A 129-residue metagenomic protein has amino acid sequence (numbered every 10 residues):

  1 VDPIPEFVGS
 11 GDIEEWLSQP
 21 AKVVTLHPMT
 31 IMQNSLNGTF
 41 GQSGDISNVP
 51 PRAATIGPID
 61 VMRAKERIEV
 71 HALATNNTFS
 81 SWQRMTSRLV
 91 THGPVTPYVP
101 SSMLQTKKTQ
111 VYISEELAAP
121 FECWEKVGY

Functional and structural regions predicted by a protein language model:
V1-Y129: Conserved phosphate- and dinucleotide-binding cores of soluble alpha/beta proteins, encompassing both enzyme active
